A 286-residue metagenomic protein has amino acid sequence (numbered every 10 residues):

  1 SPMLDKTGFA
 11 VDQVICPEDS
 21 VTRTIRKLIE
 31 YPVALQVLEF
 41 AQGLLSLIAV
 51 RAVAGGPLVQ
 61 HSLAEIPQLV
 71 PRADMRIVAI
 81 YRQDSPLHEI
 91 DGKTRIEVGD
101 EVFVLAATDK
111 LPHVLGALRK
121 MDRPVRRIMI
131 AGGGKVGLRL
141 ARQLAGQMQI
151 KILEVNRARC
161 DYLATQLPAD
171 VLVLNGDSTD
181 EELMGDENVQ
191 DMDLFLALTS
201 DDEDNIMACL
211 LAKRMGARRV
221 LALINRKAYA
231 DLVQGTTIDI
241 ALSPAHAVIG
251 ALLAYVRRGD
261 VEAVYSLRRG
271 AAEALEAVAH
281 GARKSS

Functional and structural regions predicted by a protein language model:
S1-S286: Cytosolic regulatory regions of ion transport systems
